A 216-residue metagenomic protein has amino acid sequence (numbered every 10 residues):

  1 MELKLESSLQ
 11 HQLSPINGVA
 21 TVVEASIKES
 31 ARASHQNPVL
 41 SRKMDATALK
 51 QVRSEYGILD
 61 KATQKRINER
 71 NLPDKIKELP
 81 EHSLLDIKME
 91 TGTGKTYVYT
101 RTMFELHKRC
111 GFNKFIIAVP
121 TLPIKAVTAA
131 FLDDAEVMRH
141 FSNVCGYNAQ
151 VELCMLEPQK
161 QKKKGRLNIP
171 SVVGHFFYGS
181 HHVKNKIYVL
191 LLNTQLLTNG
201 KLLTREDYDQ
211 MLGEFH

Functional and structural regions predicted by a protein language model:
M1-H216: RecA-like P-loop NTPase motor core of helicase/translocase proteins
